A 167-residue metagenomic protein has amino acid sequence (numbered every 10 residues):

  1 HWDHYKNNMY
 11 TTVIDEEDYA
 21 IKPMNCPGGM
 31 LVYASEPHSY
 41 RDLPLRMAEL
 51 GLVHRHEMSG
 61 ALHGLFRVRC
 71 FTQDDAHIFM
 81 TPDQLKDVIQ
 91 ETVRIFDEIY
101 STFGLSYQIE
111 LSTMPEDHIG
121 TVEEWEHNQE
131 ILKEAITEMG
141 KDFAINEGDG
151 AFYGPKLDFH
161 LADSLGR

Functional and structural regions predicted by a protein language model:
H1-R167: TRNA-recognition modules of translation machinery and tRNA-sensing kinases, especially anticodon-binding
